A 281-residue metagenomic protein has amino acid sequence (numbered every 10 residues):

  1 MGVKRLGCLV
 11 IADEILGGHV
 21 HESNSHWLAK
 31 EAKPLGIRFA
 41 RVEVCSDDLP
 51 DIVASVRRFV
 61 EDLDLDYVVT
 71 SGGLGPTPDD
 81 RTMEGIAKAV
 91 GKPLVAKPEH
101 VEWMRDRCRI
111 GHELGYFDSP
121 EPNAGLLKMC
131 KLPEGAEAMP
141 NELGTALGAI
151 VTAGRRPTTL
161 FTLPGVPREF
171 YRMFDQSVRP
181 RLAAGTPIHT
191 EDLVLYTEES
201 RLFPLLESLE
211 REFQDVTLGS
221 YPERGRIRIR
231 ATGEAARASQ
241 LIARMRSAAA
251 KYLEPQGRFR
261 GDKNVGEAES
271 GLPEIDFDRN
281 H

Functional and structural regions predicted by a protein language model:
G2-D47, S239: Glycine-rich phosphate/diphosphate-binding loop of Rossmann-like nucleotide-binding domains
I11-D13, T70-P78, P164-G165, E234: Glycine-rich beta-strand-to-loop/alpha-helix junction loops that act as flexible
E31, L35, F59-L63, A89-P93 (+4 more regions): Change "in soluble alpha/beta enzymes" to "in soluble alpha/beta proteins
R41-E43, T70, T162: Short catalytic-loop micro-motif centered on adjacent basic/acidic residues
P50-A54, E61-D64, D80-A183: Proline/glycine-rich low-complexity loops and linkers
R155-Y252: An accessory alpha-helical subdomain
R246-N280: Conserved short beta-strand edge segments in small beta-sheet-based binding/regulatory domains
